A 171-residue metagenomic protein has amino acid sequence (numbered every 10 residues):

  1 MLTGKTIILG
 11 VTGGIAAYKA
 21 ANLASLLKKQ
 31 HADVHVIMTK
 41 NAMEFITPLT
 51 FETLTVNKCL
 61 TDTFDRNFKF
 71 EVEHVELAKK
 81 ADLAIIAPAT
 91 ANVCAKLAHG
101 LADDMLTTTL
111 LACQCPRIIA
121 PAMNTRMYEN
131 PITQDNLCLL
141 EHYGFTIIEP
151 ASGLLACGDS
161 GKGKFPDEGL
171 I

Functional and structural regions predicted by a protein language model:
M1-I118, N124-L170: A cross-family phosphate/adenosyl-ligand binding-site feature
